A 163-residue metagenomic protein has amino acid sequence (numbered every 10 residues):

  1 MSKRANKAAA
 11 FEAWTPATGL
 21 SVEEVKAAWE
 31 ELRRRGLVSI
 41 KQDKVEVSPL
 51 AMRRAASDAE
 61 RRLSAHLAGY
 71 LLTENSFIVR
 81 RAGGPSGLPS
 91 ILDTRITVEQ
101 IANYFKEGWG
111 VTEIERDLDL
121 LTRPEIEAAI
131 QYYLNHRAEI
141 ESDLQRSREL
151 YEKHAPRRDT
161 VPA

Functional and structural regions predicted by a protein language model:
S2, R95-G108: Short, amphipathic alpha-helical "recognition" segments used to contact nucleic acids or chromatin
K3-A17: Short acidic, hydrophobic short linear motifs in intrinsically disordered regions
G19-R34: Short amphipathic alpha-helical interaction segments
R33-D43: A short, conserved structural fragment
D43-R62: Short, cationic-aromatic polyanion-contact patches
E74-I91: Short, Lys/Arg-enriched N-terminal segment that forms or immediately precedes the first helix of a structured domain
N103-Q131: Amphipathic, hydrophobic secondary-structure cores in small proteins
N135, E139-A163: Long, compositionally biased
